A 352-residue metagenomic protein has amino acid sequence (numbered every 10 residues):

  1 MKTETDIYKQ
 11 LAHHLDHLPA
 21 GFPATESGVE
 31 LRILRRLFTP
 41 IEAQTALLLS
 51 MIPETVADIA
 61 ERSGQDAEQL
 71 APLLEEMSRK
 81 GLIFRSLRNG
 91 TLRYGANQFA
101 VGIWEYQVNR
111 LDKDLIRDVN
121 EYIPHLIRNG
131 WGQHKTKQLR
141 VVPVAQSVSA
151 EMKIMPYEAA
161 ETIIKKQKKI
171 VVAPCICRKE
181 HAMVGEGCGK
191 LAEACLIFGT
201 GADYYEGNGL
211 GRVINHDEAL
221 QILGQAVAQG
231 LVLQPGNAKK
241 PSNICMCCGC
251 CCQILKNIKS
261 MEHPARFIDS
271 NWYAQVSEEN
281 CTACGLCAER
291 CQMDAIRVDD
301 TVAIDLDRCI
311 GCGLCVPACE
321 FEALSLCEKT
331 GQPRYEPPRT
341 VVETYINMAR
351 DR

Functional and structural regions predicted by a protein language model:
M1-I33, R85, L92-G95: N-terminal leader segment of winged-helix/HTH proteins
I52-S63: Short acidic, hydrophobic short linear motifs in intrinsically disordered regions
S63-R79: Short amphipathic alpha-helical interaction segments
S78-N89, I296-R297, L324-S325: A short, conserved structural fragment
T91-R128: Short, amphipathic alpha-helical interaction segments positioned at domain boundaries
Y94, L231-K240, M261-G311, K329-Q332: Ferredoxin-like iron-sulfur electron-transfer modules
I127-Y273: Catalytic cores of enzyme domains
L306-R352: Flanking helices and flexible, charged tails adjoining ferredoxin-like Fe-S electron-transfer domains in multi-subunit
